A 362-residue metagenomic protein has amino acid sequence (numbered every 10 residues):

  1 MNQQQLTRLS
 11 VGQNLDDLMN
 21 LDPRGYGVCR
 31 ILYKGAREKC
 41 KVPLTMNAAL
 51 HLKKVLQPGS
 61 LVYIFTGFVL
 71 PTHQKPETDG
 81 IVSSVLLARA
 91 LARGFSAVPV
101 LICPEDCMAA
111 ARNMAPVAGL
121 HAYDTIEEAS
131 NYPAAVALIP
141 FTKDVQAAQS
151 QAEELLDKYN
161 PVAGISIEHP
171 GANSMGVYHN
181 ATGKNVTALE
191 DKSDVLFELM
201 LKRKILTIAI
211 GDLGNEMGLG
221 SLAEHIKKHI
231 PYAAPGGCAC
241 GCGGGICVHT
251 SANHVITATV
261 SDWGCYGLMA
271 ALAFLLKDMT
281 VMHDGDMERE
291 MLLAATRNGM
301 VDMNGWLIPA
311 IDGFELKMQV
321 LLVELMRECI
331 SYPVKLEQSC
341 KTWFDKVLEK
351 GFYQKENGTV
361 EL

Functional and structural regions predicted by a protein language model:
M1-L61: Positively charged, low-complexity intrinsically disordered leader regions
R8, T259-D262, D278-L362: C-terminal accessory domains and tails appended to enzymatic cores
E77-S96: Histidine-anchored nucleotide/phosphate-binding helix
S96-A97, L201-T207: A short helix->loop->beta-strand "cap" motif at the edges of active sites that frequently abuts
V98-D106: Short internal beta-strands
A115-Q151: A glycine-rich helix N-cap at a beta->alpha junction
S174-R203: A short, gly/pro- and small-residue-rich
T187-D194, L206, I210-R289: Short alpha-helices
